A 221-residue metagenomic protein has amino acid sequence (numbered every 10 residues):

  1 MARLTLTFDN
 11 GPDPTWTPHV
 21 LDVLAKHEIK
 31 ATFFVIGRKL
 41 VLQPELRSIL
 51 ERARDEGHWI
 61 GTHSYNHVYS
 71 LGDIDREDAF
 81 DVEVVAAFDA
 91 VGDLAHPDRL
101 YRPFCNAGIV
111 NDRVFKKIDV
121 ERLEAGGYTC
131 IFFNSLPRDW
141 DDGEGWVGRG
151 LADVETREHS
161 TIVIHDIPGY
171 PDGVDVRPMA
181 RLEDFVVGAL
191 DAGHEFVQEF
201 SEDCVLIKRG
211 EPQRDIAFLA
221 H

Functional and structural regions predicted by a protein language model:
M1, A220-H221: Short, low-complexity, intrinsically disordered N-terminal peptides in bacterial proteins
M1-V82, A86, A90-H96: Active-site beta->alpha N-cap acidic-glycine motif
D13-P14, G143, I207, L219: A generic signature of intrinsically disordered, low-complexity regions enriched in glycine/proline and charged/polar
A31, I60, C130, F196-V197: Hydrophobic beta-strand scaffold residues
V41-E45, Y65-L190, H194, S201-P212: Catalytic domains of cell-wall/extracellular-matrix polysaccharide-remodeling enzymes, centered on de-N-acetylation
G210-A220: Charged, often glycine-rich, active-site loop that binds/positions anionic groups
